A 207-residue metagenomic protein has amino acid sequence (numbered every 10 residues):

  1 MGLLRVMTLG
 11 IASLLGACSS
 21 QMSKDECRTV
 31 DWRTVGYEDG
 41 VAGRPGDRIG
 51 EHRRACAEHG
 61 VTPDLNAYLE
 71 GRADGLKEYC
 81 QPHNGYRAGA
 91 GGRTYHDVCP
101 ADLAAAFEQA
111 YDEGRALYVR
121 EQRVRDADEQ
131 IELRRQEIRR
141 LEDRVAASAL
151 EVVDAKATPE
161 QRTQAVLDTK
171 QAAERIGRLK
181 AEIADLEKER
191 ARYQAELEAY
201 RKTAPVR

Functional and structural regions predicted by a protein language model:
M1-C18: Sec-dependent bacterial lipoprotein signal peptides
C18-R207: Intrinsic-disorder/low-complexity detector
